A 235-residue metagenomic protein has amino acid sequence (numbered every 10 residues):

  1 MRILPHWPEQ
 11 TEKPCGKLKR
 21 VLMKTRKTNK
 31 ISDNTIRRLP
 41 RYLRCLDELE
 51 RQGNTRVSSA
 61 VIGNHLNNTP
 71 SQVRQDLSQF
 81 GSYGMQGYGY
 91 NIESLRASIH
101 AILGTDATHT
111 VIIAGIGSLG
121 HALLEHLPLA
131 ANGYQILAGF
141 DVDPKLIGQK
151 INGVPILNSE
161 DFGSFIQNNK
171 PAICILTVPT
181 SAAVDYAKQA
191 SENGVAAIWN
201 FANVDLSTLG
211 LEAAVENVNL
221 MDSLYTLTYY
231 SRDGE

Functional and structural regions predicted by a protein language model:
H6-T55: Extreme N-terminal segment that seeds HTH/winged-HTH DNA-binding domains in transcriptional regulators
C45-E50, V154-E235: Phosphate-bearing ligand-interacting subdomains that bind or position ATP/ADP/UDP/GDP/NAD(P) or nucleotide-linked
R56, A60, H65-T108: HTH-adjacent hinge/linker in prokaryotic transcriptional regulators
I116: Glycine-rich Rossmann-fold phosphate-binding loop(s) that bind the pyrophosphate of adenine dinucleotide cofactors
L119: Hydrophobic/small residue at the entry helix of a nucleotide-binding pocket
N132-N152: NAD(P)-binding Rossmann-fold cofactor-contacting core
